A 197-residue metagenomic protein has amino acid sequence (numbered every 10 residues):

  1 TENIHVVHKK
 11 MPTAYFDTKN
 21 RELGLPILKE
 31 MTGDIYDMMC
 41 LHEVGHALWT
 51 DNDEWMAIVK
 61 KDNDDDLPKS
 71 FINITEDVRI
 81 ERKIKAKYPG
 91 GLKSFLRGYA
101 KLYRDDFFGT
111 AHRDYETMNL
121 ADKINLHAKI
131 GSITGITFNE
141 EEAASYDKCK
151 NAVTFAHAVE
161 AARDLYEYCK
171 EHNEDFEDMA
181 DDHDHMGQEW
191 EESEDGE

Functional and structural regions predicted by a protein language model:
T1-E197: Short, functionally important secondary-structure microenvironments
